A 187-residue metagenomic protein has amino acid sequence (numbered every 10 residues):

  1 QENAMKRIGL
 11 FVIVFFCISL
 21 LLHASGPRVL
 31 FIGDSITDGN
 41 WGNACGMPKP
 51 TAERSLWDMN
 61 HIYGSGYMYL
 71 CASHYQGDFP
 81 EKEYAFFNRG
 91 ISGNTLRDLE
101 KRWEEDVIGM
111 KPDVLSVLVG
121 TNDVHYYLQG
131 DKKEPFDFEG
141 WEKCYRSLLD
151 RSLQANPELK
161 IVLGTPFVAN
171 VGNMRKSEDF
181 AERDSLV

Functional and structural regions predicted by a protein language model:
Q1-A4: Short, Lys/Arg-enriched N-terminal segments with co-localized hydrophobic residues within the first ~10-30 amino acids
I8-I18: Sec-dependent N-terminal signal peptides
V12, G33, V119: Residues that line or immediately flank small-molecule/substrate-binding pockets and catalytic motifs
L22-A24: Boundary at the C-terminal end of the N-terminal hydrophobic targeting segment
G26, M47-T51, I62-S65, L70-E83 (+2 more regions): Alpha-helical cap/lid subdomain in secreted, periplasmic, or secretory-pathway luminal O-acyl-processing enzymes
G26-H61: Short glycine-rich His-centered loop
F31-I32, N88, L163: A structural signal for the hydrophobic beta-strands that form the central parallel beta-sheet of Rossmann-like
R89-G93: Acidic helix-start/capping segments at beta-turn-to-alpha-helix junctions
